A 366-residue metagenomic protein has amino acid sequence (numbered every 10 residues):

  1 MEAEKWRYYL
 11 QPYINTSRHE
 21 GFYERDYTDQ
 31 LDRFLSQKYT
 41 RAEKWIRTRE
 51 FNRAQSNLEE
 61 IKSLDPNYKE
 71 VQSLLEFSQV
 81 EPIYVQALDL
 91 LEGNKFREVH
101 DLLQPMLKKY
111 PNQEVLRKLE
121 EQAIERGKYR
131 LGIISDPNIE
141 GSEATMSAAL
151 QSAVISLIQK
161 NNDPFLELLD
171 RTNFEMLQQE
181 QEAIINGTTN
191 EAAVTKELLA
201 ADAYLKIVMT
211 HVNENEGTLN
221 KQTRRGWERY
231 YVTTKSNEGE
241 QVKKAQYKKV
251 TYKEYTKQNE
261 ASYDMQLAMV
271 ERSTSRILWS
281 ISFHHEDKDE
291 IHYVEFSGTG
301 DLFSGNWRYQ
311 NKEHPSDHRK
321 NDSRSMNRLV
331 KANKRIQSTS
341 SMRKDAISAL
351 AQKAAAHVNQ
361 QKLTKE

Functional and structural regions predicted by a protein language model:
M1-E4: N-terminal leader/linker segments that initiate helical-solenoid repeat arrays
Y8, T16-R25, Y39-E50, S56-E60 (+6 more regions): A structural "domain/chain start" motif
Y27, E191-A193, T251-E254: Extracellular loop and loop/strand-boundary signature of outer-membrane beta-barrel proteins
I124-R126, L198-A200, E254-E260: Short coil/turn motifs at beta-sheet boundaries
I133-S135, G141-N220, G239, S262-D264 (+1 more regions): N-terminal segment of the mature soluble domain
Q181-G187, T210-T234, K288-R308: Internal, charge-rich low-complexity segments
E228, N237-D264, R272-L350: Short secondary-structure boundary motifs at beta->alpha junctions and helix caps
